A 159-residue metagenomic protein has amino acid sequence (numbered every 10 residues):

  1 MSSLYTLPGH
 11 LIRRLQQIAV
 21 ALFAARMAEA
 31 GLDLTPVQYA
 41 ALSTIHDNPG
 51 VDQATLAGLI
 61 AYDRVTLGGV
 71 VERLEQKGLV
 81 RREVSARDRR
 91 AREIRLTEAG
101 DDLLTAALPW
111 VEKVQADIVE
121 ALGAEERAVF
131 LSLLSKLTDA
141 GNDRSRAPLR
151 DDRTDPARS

Functional and structural regions predicted by a protein language model:
M1-D33, T44, D152, R158-S159: N-terminal leader segment of winged-helix/HTH proteins
G9, R13, Q17, A61 (+2 more regions): Short amphipathic alpha-helical segments with heptad-repeat character
H10, A40, T55, V65 (+3 more regions): Active-site phosphate/pyrophosphate-handling residues
R14, I18, H46-D47, Y62 (+3 more regions): Alpha-helical structural segments
A21-T66, A147-D151: N-terminal helix-turn-helix DNA-binding core of bacterial DNA-binding proteins
G50, E72-D139, R158: Charged, amphipathic alpha-helical coiled-coil/dimerization segments
G58, G69, S132: DNA-binding alpha-helical recognition surfaces that contact promoter or target DNA
R127, A140-S159: Short amphipathic alpha-helical interaction elements located at domain edges and within/adjacent to intrinsically
